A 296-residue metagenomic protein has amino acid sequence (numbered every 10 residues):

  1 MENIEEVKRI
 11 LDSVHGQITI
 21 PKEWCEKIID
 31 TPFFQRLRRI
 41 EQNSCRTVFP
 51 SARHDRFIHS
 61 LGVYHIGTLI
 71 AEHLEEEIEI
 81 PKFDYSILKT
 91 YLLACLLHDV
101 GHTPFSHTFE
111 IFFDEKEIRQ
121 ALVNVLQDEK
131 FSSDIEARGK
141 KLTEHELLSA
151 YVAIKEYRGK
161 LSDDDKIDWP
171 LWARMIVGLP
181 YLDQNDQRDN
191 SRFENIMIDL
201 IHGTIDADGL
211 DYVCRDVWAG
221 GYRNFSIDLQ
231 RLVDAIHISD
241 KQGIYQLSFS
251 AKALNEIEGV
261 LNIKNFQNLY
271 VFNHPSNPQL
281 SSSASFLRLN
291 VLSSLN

Functional and structural regions predicted by a protein language model:
M1-L93, T103-N296: Sequence-structural signature of the catalytic-core scaffold of metal-dependent phosphohydrolases that act on
